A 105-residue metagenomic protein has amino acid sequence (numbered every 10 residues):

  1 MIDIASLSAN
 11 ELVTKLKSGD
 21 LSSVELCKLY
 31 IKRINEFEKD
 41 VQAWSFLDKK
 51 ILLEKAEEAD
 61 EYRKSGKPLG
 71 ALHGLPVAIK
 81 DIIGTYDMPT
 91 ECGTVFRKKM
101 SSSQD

Functional and structural regions predicted by a protein language model:
M1, A5, Y62-K64, I83 (+1 more regions): Hydrophobic transmembrane alpha-helix bundles
M1-E54: An N-terminal boundary/leader segment
I4, V41-W44, A59, M88 (+1 more regions): Short clusters of hydrophobic/aromatic residues that line enzyme substrate/ligand-binding pockets
L16, P68, M88: Conserved SET/PR domain catalytic loop and adjacent active-site segment of histone-lysine N-methyltransferases
K39, A71-D105: Enzymes and membrane/adaptor proteins characterized by extended Gly/Ser/Thr/Asp/Glu-rich, aromatic-dotted
K49-H73, I79, K98, S102: Flexible, acidic active-site loops/lids enriched in D/E/S/T/G that coordinate Mg2+ and/or position polar
